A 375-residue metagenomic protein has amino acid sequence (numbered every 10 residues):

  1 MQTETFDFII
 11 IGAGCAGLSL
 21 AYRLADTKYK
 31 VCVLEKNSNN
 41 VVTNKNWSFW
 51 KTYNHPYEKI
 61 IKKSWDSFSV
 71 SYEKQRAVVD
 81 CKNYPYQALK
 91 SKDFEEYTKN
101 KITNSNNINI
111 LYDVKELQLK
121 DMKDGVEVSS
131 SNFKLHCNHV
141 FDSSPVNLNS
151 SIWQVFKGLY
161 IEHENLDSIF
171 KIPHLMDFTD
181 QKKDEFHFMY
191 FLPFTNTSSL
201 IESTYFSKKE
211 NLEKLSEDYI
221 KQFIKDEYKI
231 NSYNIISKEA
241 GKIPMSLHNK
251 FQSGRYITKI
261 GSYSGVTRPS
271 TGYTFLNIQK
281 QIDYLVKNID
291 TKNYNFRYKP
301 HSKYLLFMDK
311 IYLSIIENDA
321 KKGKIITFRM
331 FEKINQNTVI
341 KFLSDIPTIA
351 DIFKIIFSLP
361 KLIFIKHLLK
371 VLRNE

Functional and structural regions predicted by a protein language model:
Q2-V33: N-terminal Rossmann-like FAD-binding beta1-loop-alpha1 element of flavoenzymes
D7, N138, I257: Conserved acidic residues
I11, D142-S143, K259-G261: Redox-cofactor binding/interface segments in oxidoreductases and associated redox assembly factors
R23-K74, K157: N-terminal FAD cofactor-binding segment of flavoenzymes
K51-D113, D121-D124: A conserved beta-strand/loop capping segment in the N-terminal third of enzymes that catalyze redox or closely related
S105-N231: Predominantly flavin-linked oxidoreductase catalytic cores and closely associated redox partners
Q181-K183, S207-L285: FAD/FMN-dependent oxidoreductases across multiple families
D283-E375: C-terminal helical "tail/cap" subdomain of flavin- and related membrane-associated enzymes
